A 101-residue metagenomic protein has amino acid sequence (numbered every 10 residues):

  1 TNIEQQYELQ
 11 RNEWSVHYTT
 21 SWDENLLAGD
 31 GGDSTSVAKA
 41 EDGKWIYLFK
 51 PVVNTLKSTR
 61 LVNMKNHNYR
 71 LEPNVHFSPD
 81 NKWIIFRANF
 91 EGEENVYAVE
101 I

Functional and structural regions predicted by a protein language model:
T1, S36-L48, G92-E100: Structural motif
T1-N2, T20, G29, F77 (+1 more regions): Conserved hydrophobic/aromatic "anchor" residues that stabilize well-ordered secondary structure elements
E8-T19, T55-F77: Conserved blade-ending motifs and adjacent loop-strand segments that build the rim/top face of beta-propeller domains
E8-T55: Loop/turn-rich, solvent-exposed surfaces of beta-rich toroidal or solenoidal domains
D30-G32, K50, V62-K65, A88 (+1 more regions): Active-site proximal loops enriched in glycine and acidic residues that flank catalytic Cys/His/Asp and coordinate
Y47-R60, F77-F86: A short, hydrophobic secondary-structure junction motif
E72-I101: Blade-level signature of beta-propeller repeat domains, shared across WD40, Kelch, NHL, RCC1 and BNR/Asp-box propellers
